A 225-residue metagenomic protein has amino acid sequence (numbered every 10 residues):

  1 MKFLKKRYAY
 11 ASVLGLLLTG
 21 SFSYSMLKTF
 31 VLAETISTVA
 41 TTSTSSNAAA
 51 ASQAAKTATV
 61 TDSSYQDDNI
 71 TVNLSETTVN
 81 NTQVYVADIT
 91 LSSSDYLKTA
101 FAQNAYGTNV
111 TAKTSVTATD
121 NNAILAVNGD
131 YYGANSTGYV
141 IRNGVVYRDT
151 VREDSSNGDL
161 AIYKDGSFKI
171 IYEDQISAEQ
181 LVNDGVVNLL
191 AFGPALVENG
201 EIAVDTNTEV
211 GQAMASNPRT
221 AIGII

Functional and structural regions predicted by a protein language model:
K2-D159, K169-I170: Zymogen propeptides
A100-F101, T119-D130, S136-I225: Aspartyl protease catalytic domain
